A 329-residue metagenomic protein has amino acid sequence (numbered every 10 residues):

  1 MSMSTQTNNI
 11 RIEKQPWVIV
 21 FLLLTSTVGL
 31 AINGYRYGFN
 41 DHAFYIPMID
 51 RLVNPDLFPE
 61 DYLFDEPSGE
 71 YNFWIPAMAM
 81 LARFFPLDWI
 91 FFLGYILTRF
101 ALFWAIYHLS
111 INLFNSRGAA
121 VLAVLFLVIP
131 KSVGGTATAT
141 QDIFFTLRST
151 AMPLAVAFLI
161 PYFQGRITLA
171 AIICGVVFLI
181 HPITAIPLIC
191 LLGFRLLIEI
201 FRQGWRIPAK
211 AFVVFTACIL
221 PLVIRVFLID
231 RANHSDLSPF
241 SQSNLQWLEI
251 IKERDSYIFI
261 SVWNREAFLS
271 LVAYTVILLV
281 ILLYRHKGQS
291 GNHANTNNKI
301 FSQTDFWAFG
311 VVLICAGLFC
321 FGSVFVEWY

Functional and structural regions predicted by a protein language model:
M1-V28, F309: Start-transfer (signal-anchor) and selected internal transmembrane alpha helices of multi-pass inner/ER membrane
Q15-V18, T25-F126, P130-A151, I180-I183: Active-site lumenal/periplasmic loops and adjacent helix-entry segments of GT-C-fold, multi-pass membrane
I19-L23, L93, V121-L122, T168-I172 (+3 more regions): Hydrophobic alpha-helical transmembrane segments
G29-Y45, V53-P59, D65-Y71, P182-L188 (+1 more regions): Transmembrane catalytic cores of multi-pass membrane glycosyltransferases and polysaccharide-assembly enzymes
A82, Y107-F114, I160-F163, F194 (+1 more regions): Membrane-water interface at transmembrane helix exits
L147-V156, P187, L191, R195: Hydrophobic core segments of transmembrane alpha-helices in multi-pass, intramembrane catalytic enzymes
T150-L169, R202: Membrane-interface transmembrane helices that cradle and orient dolichyl/undecaprenyl
L159-P161, T168-P182, L188-G193, F215-C218: Membrane-interface alpha helices of multi-pass inner-membrane proteins
